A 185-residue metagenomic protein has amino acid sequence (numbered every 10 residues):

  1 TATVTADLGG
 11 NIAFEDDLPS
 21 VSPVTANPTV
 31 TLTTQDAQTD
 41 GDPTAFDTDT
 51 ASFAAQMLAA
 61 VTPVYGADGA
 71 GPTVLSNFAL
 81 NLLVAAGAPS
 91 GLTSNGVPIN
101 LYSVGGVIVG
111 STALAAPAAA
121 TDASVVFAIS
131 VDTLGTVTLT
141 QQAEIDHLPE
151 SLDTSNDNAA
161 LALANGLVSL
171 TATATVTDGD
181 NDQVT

Functional and structural regions predicted by a protein language model:
T1-T185: Acidic/polar, solvent-exposed loop/turn segments
